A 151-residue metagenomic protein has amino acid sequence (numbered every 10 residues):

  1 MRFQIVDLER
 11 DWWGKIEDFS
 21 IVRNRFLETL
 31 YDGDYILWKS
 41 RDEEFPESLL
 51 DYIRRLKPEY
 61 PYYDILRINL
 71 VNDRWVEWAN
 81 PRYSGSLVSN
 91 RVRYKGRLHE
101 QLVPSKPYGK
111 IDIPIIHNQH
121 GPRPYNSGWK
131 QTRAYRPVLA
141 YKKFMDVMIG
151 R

Functional and structural regions predicted by a protein language model:
M1-I16, R25: Acidic donor-binding segment of Leloir-type glycosyltransferases
E17-E28, Y35, E44-R151: Catalytic-site signature of metal-activated, phosphate-bearing donor transferases, centered on the GT-A/GT-A-like
R41: Walker B catalytic motif
